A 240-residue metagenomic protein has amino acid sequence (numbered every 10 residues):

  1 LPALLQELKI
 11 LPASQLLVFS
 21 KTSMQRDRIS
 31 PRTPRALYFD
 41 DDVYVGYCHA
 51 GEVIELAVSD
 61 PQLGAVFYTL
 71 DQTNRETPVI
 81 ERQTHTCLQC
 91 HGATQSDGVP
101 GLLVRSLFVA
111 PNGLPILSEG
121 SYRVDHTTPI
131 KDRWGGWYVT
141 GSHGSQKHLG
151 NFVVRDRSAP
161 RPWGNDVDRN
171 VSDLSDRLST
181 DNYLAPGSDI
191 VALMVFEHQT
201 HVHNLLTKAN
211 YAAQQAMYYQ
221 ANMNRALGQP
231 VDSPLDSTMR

Functional and structural regions predicted by a protein language model:
L1-A50: N-terminal alpha-helical interaction blocks
G46-R240: Sequence context surrounding c-type heme c attachment/ligation sites in exported
